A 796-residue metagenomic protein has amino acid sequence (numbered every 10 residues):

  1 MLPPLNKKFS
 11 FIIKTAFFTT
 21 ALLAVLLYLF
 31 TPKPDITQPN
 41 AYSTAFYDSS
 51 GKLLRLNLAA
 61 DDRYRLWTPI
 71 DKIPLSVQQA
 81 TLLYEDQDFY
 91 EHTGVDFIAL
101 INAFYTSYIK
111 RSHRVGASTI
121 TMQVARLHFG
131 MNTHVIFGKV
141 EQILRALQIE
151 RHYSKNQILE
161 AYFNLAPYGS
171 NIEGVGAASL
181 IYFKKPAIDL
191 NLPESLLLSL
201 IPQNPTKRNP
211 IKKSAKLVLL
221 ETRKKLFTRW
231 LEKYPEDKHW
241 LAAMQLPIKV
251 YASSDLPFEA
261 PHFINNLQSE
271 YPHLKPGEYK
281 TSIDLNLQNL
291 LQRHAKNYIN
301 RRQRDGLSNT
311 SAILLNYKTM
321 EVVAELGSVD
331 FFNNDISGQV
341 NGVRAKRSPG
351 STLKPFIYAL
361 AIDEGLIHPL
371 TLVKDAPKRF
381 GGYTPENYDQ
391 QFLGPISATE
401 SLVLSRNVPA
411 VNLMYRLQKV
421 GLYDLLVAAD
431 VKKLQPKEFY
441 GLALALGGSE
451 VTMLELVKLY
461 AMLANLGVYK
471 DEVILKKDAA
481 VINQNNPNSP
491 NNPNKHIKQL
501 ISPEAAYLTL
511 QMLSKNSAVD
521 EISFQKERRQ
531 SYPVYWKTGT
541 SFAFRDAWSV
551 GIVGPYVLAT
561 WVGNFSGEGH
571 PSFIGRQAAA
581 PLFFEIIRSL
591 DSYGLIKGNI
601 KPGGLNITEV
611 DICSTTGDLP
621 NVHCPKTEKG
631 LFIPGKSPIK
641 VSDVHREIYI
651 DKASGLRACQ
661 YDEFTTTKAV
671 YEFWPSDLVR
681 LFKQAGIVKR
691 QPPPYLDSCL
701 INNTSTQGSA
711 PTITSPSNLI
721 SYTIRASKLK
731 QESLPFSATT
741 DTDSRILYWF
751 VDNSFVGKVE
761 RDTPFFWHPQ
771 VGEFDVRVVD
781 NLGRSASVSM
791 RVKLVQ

Functional and structural regions predicted by a protein language model:
M1-S49, Y108: N-terminal type II signal-anchor transmembrane helix that functions as the membrane-insertion/stop-transfer segment
P4-F9, I13, Y47, M244-L256 (+2 more regions): Soluble, non-transmembrane domains of envelope/secretory-pathway proteins that act on or interact with carbohydrate
L23-V25, S112, G116-N289, R293 (+4 more regions): Non-catalytic, structured segments within soluble enzyme domains
Q79-L82, W230, L291, M320 (+6 more regions): Active-site SXXK
Y90-L100, E173-G176, E236-K238, I336 (+3 more regions): Short, well-structured active-site flanking segments
T106-H134, F258-S269, I367-L422, Y469 (+1 more regions): Conserved catalytic neighborhood of penicillin-recognizing serine enzymes
F183, K216-L217, V431-P490, N494-L500 (+4 more regions): Active-site-proximal helix/loop microenvironment of the serine DD-peptidase/beta-lactamase transpeptidase fold
H262, T310-R347, S351, A359-L360 (+5 more regions): Active-site beta-strand/loop architecture of penicillin-binding DD-peptidases
